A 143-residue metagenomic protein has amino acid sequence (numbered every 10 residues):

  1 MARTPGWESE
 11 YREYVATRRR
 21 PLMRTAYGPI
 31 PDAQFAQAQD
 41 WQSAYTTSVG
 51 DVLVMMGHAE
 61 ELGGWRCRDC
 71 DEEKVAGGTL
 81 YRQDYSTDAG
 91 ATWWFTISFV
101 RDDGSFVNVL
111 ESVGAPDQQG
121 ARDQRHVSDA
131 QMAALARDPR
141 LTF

Functional and structural regions predicted by a protein language model:
M1-F143: Intrinsically disordered, low-complexity prosegments and terminal tails associated with secretory/extracytoplasmic
